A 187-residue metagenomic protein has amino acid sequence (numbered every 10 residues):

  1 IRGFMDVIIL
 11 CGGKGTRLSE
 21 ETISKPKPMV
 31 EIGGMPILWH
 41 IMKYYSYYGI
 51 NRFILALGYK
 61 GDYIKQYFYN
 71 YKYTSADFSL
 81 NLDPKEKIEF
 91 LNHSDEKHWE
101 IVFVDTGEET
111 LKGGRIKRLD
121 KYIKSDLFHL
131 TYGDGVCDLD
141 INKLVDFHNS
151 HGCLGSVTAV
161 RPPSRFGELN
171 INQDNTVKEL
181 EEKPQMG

Functional and structural regions predicted by a protein language model:
I1-V7, L119, G187: Conserved alpha/beta core of the MobA/IspD/sugar-nucleotide pyrophosphorylase nucleotidyltransferase superfamily
R2-Y71, F103: N-terminal glycine-rich phosphate-binding loop and ensuing alpha1 helix
F4, G49-I50, K124, G152 (+1 more regions): Short loop/turn motifs at secondary-structure junctions
C11, W39, Y47, W99 (+3 more regions): Tryptophan-centered motif/residue detector
T16-S19, K27-V30, E108, C137 (+2 more regions): Flexible, active-site-adjacent loop/turn segments at secondary-structure boundaries
E31, F103-D105, V157, E179-E182: Structural signal for conserved beta-strand scaffold positions within catalytic alpha/beta enzyme cores
I64-Q173: Conserved beta-loop-beta/alpha segment of the NTase-like Rossmann-fold superfamily that binds/positions NTPs
I171-G187: Short, flexible, basic/aromatic active-site loop/helix in glycosyltransferases
